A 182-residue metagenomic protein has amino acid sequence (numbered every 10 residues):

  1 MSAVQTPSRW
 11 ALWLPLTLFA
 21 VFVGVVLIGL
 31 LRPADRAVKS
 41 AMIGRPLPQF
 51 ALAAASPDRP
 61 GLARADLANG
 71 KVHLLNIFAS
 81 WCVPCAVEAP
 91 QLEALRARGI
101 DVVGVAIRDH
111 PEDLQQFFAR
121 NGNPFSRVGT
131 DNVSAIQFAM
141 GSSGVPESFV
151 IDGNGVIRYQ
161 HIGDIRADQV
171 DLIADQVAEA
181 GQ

Functional and structural regions predicted by a protein language model:
M1-A53, Q182: N-terminal targeting signals for export/organelle localization
W13, A119-P124, D131-Q182: Thiol/disulfide oxidoreductase modules built on the thioredoxin-like
P48, F78, V103: Conserved Rossmann-like nucleotide-binding pocket used by diverse enzymes that bind dinucleotide cofactors
F50-L74: A short beta-strand-turn-helix
K71-H73, I77-W81, G144: Short pre-active-site segment immediately N-terminal to redox-active cysteine/selenocysteine motifs in thiol-based
L74-L75, V102, S148: Hydrophobic beta-strand anchors of alpha/beta hydrolase catalytic cores
I77-A94: Conserved redox-active cysteine motifs that mediate thiol-disulfide chemistry, especially di-cysteine Cys-X(1-2)-Cys
A97-V133, V145: Conserved segment of the thioredoxin-like fold in thiol-based oxidoreductases
